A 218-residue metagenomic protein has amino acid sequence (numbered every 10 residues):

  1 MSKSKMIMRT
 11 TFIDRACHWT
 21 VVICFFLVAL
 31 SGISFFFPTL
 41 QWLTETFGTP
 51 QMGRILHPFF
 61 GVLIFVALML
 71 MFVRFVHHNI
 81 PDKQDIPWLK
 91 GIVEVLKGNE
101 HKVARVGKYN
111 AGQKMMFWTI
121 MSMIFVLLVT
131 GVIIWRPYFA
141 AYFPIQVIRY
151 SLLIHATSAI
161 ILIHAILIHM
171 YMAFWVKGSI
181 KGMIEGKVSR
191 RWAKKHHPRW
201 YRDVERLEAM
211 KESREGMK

Functional and structural regions predicted by a protein language model:
M1-K218: Membrane-embedded alpha-helical bundles that constitute the cytochrome b-like, heme-associated redox core of multi-pass
